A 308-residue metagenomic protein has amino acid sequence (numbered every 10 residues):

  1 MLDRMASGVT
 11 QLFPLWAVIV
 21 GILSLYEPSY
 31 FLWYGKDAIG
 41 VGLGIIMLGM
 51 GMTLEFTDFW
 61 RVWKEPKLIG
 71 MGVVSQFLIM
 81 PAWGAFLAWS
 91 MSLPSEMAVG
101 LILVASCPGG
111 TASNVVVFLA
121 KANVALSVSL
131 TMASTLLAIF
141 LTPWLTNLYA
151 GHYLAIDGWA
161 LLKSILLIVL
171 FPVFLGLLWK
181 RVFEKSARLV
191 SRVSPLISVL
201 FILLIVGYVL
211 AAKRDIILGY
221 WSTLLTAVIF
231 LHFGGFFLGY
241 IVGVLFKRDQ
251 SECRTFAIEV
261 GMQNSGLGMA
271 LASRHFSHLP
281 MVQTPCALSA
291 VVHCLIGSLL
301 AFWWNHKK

Functional and structural regions predicted by a protein language model:
M1-K308: Alpha-helical transmembrane segments of multi-pass small-molecule/ion transporters
